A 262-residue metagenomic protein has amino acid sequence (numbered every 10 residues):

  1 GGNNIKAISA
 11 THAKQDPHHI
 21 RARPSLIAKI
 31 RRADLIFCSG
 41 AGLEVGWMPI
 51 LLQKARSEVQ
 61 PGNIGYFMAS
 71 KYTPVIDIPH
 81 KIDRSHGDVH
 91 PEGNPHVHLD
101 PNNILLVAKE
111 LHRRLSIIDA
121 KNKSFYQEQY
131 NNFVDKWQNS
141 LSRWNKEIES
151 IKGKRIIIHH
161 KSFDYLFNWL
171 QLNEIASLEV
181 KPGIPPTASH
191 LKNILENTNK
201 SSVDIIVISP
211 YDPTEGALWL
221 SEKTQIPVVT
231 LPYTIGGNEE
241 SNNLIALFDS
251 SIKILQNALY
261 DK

Functional and structural regions predicted by a protein language model:
G1-K262: Extracytoplasmic metal-acquisition and chelation regions
